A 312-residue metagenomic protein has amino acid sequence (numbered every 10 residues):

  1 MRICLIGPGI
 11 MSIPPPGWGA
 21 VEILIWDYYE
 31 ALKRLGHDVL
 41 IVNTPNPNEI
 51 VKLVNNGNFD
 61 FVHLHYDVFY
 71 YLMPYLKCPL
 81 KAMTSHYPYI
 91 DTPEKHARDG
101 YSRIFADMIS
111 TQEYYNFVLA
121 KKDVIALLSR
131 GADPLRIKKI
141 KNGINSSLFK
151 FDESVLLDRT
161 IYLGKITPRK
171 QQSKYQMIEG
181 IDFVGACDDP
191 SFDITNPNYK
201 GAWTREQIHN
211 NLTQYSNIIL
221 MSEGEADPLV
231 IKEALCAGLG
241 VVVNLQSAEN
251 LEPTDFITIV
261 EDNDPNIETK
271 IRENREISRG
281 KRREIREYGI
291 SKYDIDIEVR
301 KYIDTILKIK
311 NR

Functional and structural regions predicted by a protein language model:
I3-C4, F61-L64, P74-E94, F117: Active-site proximal beta-strand in glycosyltransferases
P93-E94, L128, R136-D158: Acidic anion/phosphate-binding donor-loop and adjacent secondary structure in glycosyltransferase catalytic cores
H96-F117, R130: Membrane-proximal helix-turn-helix segments that form the acceptor-binding/catalytic region of lipid-linked
Y115-F117, E153-K170, Q176-V184: Conserved donor-binding/catalytic core segment of Leloir-type glycosyltransferases
H209, I231-C236, E249-N250: Short alpha-helical segment that forms part of, or immediately flanks, the ligand-binding pocket in carbohydrate-active
E223: Aromatic "clamp/platform" in nucleotide-sugar-dependent glycosyltransferases that forms part of the donor/acceptor
G240-V243: Short hydrophobic beta-strand element within catalytic cores of glycosyltransferases and related nucleotide-activated
P265-N266, R275-N311: A charged, aromatic-enriched C-terminal amphipathic alpha-helix characteristic of glycosyltransferases across folds
